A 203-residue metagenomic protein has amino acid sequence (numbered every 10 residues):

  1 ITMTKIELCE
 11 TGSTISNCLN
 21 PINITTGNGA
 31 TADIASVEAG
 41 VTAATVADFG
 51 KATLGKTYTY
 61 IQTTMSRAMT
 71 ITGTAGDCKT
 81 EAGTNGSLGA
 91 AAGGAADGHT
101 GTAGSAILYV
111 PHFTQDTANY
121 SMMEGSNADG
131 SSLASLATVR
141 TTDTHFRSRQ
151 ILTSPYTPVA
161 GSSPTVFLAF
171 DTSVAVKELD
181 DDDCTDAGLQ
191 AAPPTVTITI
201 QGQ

Functional and structural regions predicted by a protein language model:
I1-Q203: A short, solvent-exposed, low-complexity linear motif enriched for acidic/polar residues with Pro/Gly/Ser/Thr
